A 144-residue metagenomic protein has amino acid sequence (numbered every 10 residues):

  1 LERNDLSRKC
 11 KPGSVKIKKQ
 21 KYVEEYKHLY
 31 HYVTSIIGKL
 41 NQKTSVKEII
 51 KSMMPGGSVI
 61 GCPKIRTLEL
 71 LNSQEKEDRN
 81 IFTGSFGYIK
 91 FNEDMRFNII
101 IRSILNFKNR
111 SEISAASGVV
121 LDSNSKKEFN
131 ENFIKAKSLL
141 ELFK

Functional and structural regions predicted by a protein language model:
L1-K9, V23-Y26: Short acidic, Gly/Ser-rich segments with clustered Asp/Glu that frequently serve as metal-coordination loops in enzyme
R3, P12-S14, V119-L121: Short, surface-exposed beta-strand-loop junctions and turns on beta-sheet-rich folds
R8-K11, N124-K126: Short acidic, glycine/serine/threonine-rich loops at helix termini
Y26-K144: Conserved hydrophobic core element of enzyme catalytic domains
